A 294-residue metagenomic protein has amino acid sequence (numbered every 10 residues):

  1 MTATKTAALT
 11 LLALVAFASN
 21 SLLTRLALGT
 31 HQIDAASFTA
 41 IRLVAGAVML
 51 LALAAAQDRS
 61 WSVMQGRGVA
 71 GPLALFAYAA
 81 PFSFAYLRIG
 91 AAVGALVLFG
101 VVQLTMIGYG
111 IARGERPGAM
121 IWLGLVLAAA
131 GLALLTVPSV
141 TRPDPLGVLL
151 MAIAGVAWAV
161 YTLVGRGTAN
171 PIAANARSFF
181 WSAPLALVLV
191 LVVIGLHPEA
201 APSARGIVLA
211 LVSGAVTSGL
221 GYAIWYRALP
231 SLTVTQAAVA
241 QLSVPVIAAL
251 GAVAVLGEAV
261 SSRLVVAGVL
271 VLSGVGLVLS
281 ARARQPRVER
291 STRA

Functional and structural regions predicted by a protein language model:
M1-A40, L73, A77-P81, A130 (+4 more regions): Glycine-/small-residue-enriched transmembrane alpha-helix faces in small-molecule transporters and effluxers
M1-V15, G46-A70, R113-W122, V140-L146 (+4 more regions): Membrane-interface interhelical linkers
A16, Q57-F99, I107, L127-L134 (+1 more regions): Specific transmembrane alpha-helical segments of multi-pass solute transporters/efflux pumps, especially DMT/EamA
A27, F38, R42, A85 (+6 more regions): Hydrophobic/aromatic residues within transmembrane alpha-helices of multi-pass small-molecule transporters
H31-A77, V101-Y109, A157-Y161, S178-I194 (+1 more regions): Transmembrane alpha-helices of multi-pass small-molecule transport proteins
S37-V48, L75-F76, S83-R116, A154 (+1 more regions): Specific alpha-helical transmembrane segments that line the substrate/conduction pathway and gating interfaces
L50, A54, L75, P117-V137 (+5 more regions): Hydrophobic transmembrane alpha-helices of multi-pass small-molecule transport proteins
G94-V101, G165-P184, S218-A254: Helix-helix packing/entry segments at the starts of transmembrane helices
